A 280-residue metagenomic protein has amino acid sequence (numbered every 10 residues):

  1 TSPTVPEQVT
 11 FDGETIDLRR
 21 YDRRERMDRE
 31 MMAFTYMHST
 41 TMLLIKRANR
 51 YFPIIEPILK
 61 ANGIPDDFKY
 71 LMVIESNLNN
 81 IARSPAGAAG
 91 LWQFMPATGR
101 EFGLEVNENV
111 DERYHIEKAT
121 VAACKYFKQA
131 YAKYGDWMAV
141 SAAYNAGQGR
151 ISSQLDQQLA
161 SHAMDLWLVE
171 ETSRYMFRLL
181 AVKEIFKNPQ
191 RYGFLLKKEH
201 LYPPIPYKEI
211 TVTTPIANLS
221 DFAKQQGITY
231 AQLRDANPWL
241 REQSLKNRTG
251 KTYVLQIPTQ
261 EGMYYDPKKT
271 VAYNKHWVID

Functional and structural regions predicted by a protein language model:
T1-G63: An acidic, Gly/Ser/Thr/Pro-rich helix-cap/linker signature
F34, H38-I45, I55-I58, L78-A88 (+5 more regions): Second-shell loop/turn segments in exported
I64-I81, V140-G147, K183, L233-A236: Short, functionally critical alpha-helical segments immediately adjacent to catalytic or ligand/cofactor-binding
A86-E108, T120-A122, F127, I151-Q154: Substrate-binding/active-site groove segments that recognize and process beta-1,4-linked N-acetyl-hexosamine
F127-S153: Catalytic and binding regions of secreted/periplasmic enzymes and modules that target cell-wall glycans
K197-G227, V278-D280: Primarily a LysM-type cell-wall glycan-binding module
L219-N247: LysM (lysin motif) carbohydrate-binding repeats in extracellular/periplasmic proteins that recognize
A236-N274: Extracellular LysM carbohydrate-binding repeats and other cell-envelope/extracellular binding modules
